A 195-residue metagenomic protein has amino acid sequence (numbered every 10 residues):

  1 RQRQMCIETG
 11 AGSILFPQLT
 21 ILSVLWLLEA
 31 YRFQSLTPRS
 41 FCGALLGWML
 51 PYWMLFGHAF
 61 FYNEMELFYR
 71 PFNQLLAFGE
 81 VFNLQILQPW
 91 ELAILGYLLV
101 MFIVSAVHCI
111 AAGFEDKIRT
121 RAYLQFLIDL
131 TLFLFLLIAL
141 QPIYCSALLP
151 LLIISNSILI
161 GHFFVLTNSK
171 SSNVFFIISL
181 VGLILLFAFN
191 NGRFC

Functional and structural regions predicted by a protein language model:
Q2-C6: Short, small-residue-biased leader/transition segments that mark boundaries at the very start of proteins
G10-L28: Transmembrane helices and adjacent periplasmic/lumenal helix-loop junctions of polyprenol-phosphate-dependent
A11-L15, L50, M54, L140: Transmembrane helix irregularities
L22-M49: Perimembrane helix-loop-helix junctions
S40-N73: Membrane-lumen/periplasm interface segments of specific transmembrane helices in polyprenyl phosphate-linked
Y69-L92, S105-C109: Juxtamembrane membrane-water interface segments that cap and precede transmembrane helices
V107-N168: Membrane-water interface signatures at transmembrane helix termini and the short loops that connect adjacent helices
L186-C195: Juxtamembrane boundary at the C-terminal end of a transmembrane helix
